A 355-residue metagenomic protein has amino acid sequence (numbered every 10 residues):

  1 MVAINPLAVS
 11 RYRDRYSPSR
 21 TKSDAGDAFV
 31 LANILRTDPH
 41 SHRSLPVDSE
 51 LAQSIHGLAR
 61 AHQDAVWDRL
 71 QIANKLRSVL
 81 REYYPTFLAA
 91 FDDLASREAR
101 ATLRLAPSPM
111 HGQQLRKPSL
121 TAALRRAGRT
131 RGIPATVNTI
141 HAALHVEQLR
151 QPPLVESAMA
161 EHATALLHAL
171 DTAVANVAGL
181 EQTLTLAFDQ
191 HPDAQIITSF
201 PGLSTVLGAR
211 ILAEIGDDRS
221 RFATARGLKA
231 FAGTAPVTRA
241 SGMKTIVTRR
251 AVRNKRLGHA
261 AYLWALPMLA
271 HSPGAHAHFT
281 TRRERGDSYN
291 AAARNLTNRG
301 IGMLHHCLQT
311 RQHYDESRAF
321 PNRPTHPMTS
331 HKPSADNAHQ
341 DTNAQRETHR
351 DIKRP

Functional and structural regions predicted by a protein language model:
M1-P355: A detector of single, family-specific signature residues that are central to catalytic or substrate-handling motifs
